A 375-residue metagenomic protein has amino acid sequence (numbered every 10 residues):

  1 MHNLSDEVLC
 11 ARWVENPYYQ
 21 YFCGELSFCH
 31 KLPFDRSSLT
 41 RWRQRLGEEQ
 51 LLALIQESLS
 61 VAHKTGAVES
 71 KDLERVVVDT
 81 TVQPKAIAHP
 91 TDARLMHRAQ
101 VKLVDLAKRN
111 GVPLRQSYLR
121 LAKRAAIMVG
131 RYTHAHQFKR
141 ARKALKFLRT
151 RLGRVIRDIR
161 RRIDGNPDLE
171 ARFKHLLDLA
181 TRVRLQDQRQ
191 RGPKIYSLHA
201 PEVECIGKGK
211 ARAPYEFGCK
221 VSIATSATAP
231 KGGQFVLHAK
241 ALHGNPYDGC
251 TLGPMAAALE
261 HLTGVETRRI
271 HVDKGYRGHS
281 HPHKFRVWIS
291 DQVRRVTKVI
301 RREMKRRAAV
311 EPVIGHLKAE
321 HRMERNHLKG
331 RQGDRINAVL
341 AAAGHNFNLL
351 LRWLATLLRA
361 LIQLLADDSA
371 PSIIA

Functional and structural regions predicted by a protein language model:
M1-E7: A positively charged, amphipathic N-terminal helix/segment that binds anionic biomolecules
L9, D35-L39, E74-P84, I223 (+4 more regions): Short, conserved catalytic/metal-binding motifs centered on acidic residues
L9-F22: DNA-recognition alpha helix
Y21, L26-E202, H281: Active-site- or DNA-interface-adjacent structural scaffold in DNA-acting proteins
I195-E216: Flexible, glycine/threonine-enriched loop-and-boundary segments that flank and lead into catalytic domains of large
K210-L262: Electropositive, glycine- and tryptophan-enriched low-complexity nucleic-acid-binding patches
E260, G264-I336: Helix-centered, glycine/charged polyanion-binding patches within enzymatic domains that contact phosphate-containing
E320, E324-N326, N348-A375: A short, flexible helix-boundary coil/loop motif
